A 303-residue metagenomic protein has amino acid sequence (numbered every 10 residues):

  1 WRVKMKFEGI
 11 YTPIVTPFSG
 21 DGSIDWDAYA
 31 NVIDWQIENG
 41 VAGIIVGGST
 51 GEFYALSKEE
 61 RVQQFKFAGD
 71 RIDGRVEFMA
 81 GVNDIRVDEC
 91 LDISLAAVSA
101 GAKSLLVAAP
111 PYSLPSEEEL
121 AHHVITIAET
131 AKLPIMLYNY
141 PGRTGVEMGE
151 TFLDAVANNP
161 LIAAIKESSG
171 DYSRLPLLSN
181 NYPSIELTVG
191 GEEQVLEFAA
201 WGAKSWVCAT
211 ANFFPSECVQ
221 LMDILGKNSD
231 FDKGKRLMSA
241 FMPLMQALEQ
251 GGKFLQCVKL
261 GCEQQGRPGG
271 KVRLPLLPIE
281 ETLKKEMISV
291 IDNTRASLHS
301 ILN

Functional and structural regions predicted by a protein language model:
M5-T12, T16-G145, D154: Active-site beta->alpha loop and helix N-cap motifs at the rims of alpha/beta catalytic domains
K6-P17, W35, N39-V41, A200-S205 (+1 more regions): C-terminal alpha-helical cap/extension of soluble enzyme domains
T12, D25, V46, T50-Y54 (+7 more regions): Short, flexible micro-motifs
A28, V32, E60, Q64 (+12 more regions): General structural feature for long, well-ordered alpha-helical segments within catalytic domains of soluble enzymes
Q63, F67-I72, A96, A100 (+8 more regions): Alpha-helical structural signal in soluble globular domains
E129, P141-M242, L248-E249: Catalytic alpha/beta core domains of metabolic enzymes, predominantly
